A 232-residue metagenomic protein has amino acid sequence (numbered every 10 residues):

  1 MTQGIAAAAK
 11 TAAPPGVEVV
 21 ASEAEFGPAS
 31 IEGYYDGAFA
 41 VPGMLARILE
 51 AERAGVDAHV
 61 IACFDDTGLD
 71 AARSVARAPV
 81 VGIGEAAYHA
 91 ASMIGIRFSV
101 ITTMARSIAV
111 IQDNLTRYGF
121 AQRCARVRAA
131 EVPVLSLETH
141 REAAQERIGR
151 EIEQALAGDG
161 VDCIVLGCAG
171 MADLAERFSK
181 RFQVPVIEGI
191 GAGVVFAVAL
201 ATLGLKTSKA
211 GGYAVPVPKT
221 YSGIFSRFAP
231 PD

Functional and structural regions predicted by a protein language model:
M1, S92-A130, A143-E146, A199-D232: Short, glycine-/small-residue-rich phosphate/pyrophosphate-handling segment
M1-P42, T103-R141: N-terminal glycine-rich anion-binding loop in soluble enzyme alpha/beta folds
A12-P14, V20-S22, F26-P28, Y34 (+3 more regions): C-terminal alpha-helical cap/extension of soluble enzyme domains
G33-E50, A143-E151: Glycine-rich, highly charged phosphate/nucleotide-binding loops
E52-R53, T116, L156-A157: Non-catalytic positions within long, well-ordered alpha-helices that form the structural scaffold/packing of enzyme
R53-C63, G160-A169: Periplasmic-binding protein-like
R73-I94, R177-A197: Short, acidic/small-residue loops that bind anionic groups at enzyme active sites
P133-M171, R181-F182: Glycine-rich phosphate/pyrophosphate-binding loop and the adjoining helix
